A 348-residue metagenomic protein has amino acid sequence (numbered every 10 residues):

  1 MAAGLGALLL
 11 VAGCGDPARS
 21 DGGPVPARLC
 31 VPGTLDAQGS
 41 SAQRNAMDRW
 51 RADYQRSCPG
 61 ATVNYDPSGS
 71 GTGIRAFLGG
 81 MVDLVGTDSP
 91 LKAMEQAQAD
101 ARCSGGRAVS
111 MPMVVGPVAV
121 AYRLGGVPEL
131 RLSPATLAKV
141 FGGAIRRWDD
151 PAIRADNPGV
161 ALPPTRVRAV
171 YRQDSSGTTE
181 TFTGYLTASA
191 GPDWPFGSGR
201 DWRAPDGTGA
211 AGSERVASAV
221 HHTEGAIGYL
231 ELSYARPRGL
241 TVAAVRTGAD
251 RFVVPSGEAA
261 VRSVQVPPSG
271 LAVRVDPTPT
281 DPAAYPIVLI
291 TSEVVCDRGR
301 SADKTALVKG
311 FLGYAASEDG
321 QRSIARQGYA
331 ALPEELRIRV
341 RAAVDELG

Functional and structural regions predicted by a protein language model:
M1-G6: Sec-dependent N-terminal signal peptides
L9-G13: C-terminal motif of bacterial Sec signal peptides marking the signal peptidase cleavage site
C14-A18: Bacterial signal peptide processing site
R19-R154, A217-A219, S233-A235: N-terminal segment of the mature folded domain
G33-S40, T62-Y65, R107-A108, Y122-P128 (+4 more regions): Second-shell loop/turn segments in exported
D48-G60, L78-V82, P90, Y122-G125 (+11 more regions): Sec-exported extracytoplasmic/periplasmic mature domains
P117-A121, V127-A217: Extracytoplasmic ligand-binding site segments that recognize negatively charged/polar headgroups
W194-E318, A325-G348: Flexible, solvent-exposed loop/hinge segments that line or gate ligand/substrate-binding clefts
